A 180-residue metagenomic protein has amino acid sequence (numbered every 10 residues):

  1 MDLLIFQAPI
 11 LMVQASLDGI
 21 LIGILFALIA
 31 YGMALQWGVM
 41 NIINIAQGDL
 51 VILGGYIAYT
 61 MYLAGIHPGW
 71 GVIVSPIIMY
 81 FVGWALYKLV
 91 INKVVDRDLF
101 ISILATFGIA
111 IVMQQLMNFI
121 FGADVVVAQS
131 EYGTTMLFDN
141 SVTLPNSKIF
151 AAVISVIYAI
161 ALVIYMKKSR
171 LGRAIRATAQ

Functional and structural regions predicted by a protein language model:
D2-M40, A46-A179: Small-residue-rich transmembrane alpha-helical segments that form helix-helix packing/gating elements in polytopic
